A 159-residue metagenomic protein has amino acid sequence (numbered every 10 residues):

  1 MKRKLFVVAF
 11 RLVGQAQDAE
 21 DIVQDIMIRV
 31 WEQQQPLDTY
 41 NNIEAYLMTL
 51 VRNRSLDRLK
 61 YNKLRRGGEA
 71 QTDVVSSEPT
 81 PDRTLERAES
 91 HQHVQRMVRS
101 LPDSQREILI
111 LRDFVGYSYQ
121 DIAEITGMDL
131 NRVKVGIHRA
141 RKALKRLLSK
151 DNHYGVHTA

Functional and structural regions predicted by a protein language model:
M1-A16, Q33, V98, K150: Amphipathic, Lys/Arg- and hydrophobic-enriched alpha-helical face
K2, S104-Q105: The N-cap/first-turn positions of alpha helices within or immediately adjacent to helix-turn-helix DNA-binding domains
V7, D21-I28, E32, N41-N53: Structural recognition of an alpha-helix C-terminal capping motif at a helix-to-coil junction
Q17, Q120, N131: Residues within helix-turn-helix
Q35-D38, T49-E69, R87: Arg/Lys-rich amphipathic alpha helix in sigma70-family domain 2
D73-R99: Acidic, proline/glycine-rich intrinsically disordered inter-domain spacer in sigma factors
I108-R112: A short pre-motif secondary-structure segment
T126-D151: DNA-recognition helix of helix-turn-helix
